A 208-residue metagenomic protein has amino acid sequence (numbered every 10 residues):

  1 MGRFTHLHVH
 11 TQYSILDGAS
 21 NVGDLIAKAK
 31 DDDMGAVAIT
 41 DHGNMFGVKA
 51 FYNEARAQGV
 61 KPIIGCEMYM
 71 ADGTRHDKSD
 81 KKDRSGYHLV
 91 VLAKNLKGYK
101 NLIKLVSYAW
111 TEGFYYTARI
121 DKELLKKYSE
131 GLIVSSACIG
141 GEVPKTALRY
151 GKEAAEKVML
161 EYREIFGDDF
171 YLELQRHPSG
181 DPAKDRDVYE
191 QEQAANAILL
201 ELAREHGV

Functional and structural regions predicted by a protein language model:
M1-V208: Phosphodiester-processing cores and adjacent nucleic acid-binding clamps
